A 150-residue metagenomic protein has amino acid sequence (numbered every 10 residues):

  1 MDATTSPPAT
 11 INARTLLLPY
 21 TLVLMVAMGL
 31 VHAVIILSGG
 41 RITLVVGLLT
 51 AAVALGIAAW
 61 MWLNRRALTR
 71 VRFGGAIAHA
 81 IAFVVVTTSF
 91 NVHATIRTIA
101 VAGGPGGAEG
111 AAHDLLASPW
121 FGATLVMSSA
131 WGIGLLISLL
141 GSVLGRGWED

Functional and structural regions predicted by a protein language model:
M1-G56: N-terminal signal-anchor transmembrane alpha-helix
A9-N12, S38, A67-G74, A112-G122: Juxtamembrane loop-transmembrane helix junctions in multi-pass integral membrane proteins, especially the extracellular
V23-L30, L55, V84-N91, V126-L139: Hydrophobic alpha-helical transmembrane segments of multipass integral membrane proteins
S38-I42, A67, I96-G104, G141-W148: Juxtamembrane transmembrane-helix termini
R41-L44, T88-T124: Interfacial non-cytosolic loop connecting adjacent transmembrane helices
T50-A78: Canonical alpha-helical transmembrane segments
G74-A94: Hydrophobic alpha-helical membrane-insertion segments
P105-D150: Alpha-helical membrane-associated segments of multi-pass integral membrane proteins
